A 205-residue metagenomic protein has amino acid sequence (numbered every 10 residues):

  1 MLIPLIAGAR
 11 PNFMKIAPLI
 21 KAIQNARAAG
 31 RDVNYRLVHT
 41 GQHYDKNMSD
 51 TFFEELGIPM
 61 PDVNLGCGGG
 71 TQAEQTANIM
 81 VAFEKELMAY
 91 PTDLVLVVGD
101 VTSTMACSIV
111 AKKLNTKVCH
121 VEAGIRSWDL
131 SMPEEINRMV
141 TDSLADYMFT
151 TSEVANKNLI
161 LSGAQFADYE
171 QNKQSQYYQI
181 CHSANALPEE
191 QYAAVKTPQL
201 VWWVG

Functional and structural regions predicted by a protein language model:
P4-A7, N12-Q24, A28, F52 (+1 more regions): Active-site and donor-binding regions of nucleotide-sugar-utilizing enzymes
G8-A9, H39-Q42, A123, G205: Cofactor-binding loop segments of dinucleotide-utilizing enzymes, especially the Rossmann-like FAD- and NAD(P)+-binding
R31, P91, K196-P198: Residue-level preference for short coil/turn positions at secondary-structure junctions
R31-Q75: Conserved nucleotide-sugar phosphate-binding/catalytic loop shared by glycosyltransferases and other
H43-N47, G66, L144-G205: A nucleotide-sugar donor-handling region in carbohydrate enzymes
